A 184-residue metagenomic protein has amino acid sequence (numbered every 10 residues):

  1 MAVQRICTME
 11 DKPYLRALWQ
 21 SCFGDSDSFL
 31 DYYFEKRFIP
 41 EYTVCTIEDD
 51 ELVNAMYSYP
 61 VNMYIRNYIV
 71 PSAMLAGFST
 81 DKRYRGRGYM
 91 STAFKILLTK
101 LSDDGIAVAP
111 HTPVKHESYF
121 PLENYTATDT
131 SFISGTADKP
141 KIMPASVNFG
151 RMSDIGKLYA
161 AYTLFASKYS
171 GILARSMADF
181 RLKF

Functional and structural regions predicted by a protein language model:
A2-F78, Y162-F184: A conserved beta-strand-loop-helix scaffold within acyl/acetyltransferase catalytic domains
D81: Residue-level recognition of the GNAT/N-acetyltransferase active site
Y84-I96: Conserved acetyl-CoA pyrophosphate-binding loop and the N-cap/start of the following alpha-helix in GNAT-like
F94, T99-P113: Conserved GNAT acetyl-CoA-binding A-motif
E117-Y125: Conserved active-site tyrosine of GNAT-family acetyltransferases
Y125-F184: Amide-forming acyltransferase catalytic core, primarily the GNAT-like/NAT-type and related acyltransferase folds
